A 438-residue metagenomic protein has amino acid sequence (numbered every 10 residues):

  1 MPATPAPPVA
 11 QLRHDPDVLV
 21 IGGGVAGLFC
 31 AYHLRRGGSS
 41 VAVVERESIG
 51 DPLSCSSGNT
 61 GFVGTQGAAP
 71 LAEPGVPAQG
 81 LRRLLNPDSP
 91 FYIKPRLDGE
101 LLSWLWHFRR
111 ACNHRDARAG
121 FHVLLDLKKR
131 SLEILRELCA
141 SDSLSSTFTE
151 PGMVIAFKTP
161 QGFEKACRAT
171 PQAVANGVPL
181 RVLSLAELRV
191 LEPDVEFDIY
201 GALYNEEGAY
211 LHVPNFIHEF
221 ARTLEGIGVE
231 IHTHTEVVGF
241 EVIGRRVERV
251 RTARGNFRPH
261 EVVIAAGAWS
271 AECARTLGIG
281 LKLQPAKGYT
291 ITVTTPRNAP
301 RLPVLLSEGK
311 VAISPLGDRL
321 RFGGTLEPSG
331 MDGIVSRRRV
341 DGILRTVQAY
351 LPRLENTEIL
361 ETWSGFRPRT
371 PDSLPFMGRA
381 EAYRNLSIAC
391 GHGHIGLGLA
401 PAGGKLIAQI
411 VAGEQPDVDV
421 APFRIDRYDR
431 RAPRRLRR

Functional and structural regions predicted by a protein language model:
M1-V18, R36-G37: Extreme N-terminal leader/targeting segments of oxidoreductases
P16-V43: N-terminal Rossmann-like FAD-binding beta1-loop-alpha1 element of flavoenzymes
R35-S57: Glycine-rich FAD pyrophosphate-binding loop
G58-L185: Dinucleotide-binding Rossmann-like beta1-alpha1 core, especially the glycine-rich loop that anchors the ADP
N59-V63, G67-R110, V237-E248, G255-R384: Active-site substrate-recognition segment that forms the wall of the catalytic cavity or substrate channel
A119-L132, I155-K165, V190-L191, L203-R222 (+2 more regions): Short beta-strand to alpha-helix junction loop
E164-N176, V195-E261: Helical element adjacent to the flavin cofactor pocket in flavoenzyme catalytic cores
L180, E308, D332, Q348-R438: C-terminal catalytic lobe of FAD-dependent flavoproteins
